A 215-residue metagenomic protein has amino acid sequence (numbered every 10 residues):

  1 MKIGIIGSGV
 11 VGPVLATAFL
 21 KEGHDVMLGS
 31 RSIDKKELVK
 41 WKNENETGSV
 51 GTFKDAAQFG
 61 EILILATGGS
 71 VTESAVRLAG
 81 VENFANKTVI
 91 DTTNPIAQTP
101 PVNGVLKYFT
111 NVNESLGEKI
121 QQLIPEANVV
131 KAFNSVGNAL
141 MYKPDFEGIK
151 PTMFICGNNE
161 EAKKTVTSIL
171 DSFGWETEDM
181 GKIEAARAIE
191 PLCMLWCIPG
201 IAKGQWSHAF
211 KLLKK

Functional and structural regions predicted by a protein language model:
M1-K42: NAD(P)+-binding Rossmann beta1-loop-alpha1 motif at the extreme N-terminus of oxidoreductases
G23, F59-E61, A127: Short, well-ordered alpha-helix to beta-strand connector turns
E44-T88, N94-V102: Rossmann-like NAD(P)-binding element
V50, I90, N128-N134, E178-M180: General beta-strand structural signal in soluble alpha/beta enzymes
G68-V71, S135-G137, N159-E160: Short beta->alpha connector loops
T93-A139, K143-P144: Rossmann-fold NAD(P)-binding glycine/threonine-rich loop
P151-K215: Active-site-lining helix/loop region of Rossmann-like oxidoreductase modules
